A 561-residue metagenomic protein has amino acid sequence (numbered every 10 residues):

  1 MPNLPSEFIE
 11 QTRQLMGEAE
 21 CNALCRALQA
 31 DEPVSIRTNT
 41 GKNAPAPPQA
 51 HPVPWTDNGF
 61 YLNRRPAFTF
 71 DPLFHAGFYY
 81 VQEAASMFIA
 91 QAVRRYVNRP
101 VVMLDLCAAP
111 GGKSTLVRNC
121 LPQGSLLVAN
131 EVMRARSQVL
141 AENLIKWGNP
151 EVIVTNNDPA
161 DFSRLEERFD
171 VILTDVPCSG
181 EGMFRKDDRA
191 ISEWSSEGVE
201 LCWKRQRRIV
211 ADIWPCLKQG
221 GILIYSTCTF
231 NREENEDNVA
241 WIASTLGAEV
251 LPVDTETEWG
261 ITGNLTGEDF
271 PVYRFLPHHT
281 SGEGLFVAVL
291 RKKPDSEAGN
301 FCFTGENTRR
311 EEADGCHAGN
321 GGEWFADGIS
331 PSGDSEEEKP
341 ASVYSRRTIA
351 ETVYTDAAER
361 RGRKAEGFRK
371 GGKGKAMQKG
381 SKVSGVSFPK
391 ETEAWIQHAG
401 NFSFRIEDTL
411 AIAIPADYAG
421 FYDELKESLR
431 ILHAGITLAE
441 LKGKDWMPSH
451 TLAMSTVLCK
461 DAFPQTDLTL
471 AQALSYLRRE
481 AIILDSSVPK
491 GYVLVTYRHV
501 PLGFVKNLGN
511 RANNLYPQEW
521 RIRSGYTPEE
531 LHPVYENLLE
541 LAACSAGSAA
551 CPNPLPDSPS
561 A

Functional and structural regions predicted by a protein language model:
M1-A46, K293-A561: Polybasic, low-complexity RNA-engagement segments
M1-R168, E200-R205, E249-F275, E393 (+3 more regions): Glycine-rich nucleotide cofactor-binding entry segment
M103-K113, F169-D188, L285, H499: Conserved proline-anchored active-site loop of SAM-dependent methyltransferases that bridges a beta-strand
R118, R207-W214, A240-A243: A structural alpha-helix within SAM-dependent methyltransferase catalytic domains
P122, L217-Q219: Helix-to-beta-strand junctions that scaffold the AdoMet/dcAdoMet cofactor pocket in Class I SAM-dependent enzymes
L127, L223-I224: A short hydrophobic/small-residue beta-strand
A135, D170-D212, I224, C228-N235 (+1 more regions): Mobile active-site "lid"/loop adjacent to the S-adenosyl-L-methionine
D269-E306: Core SAM-dependent methyltransferase catalytic element
